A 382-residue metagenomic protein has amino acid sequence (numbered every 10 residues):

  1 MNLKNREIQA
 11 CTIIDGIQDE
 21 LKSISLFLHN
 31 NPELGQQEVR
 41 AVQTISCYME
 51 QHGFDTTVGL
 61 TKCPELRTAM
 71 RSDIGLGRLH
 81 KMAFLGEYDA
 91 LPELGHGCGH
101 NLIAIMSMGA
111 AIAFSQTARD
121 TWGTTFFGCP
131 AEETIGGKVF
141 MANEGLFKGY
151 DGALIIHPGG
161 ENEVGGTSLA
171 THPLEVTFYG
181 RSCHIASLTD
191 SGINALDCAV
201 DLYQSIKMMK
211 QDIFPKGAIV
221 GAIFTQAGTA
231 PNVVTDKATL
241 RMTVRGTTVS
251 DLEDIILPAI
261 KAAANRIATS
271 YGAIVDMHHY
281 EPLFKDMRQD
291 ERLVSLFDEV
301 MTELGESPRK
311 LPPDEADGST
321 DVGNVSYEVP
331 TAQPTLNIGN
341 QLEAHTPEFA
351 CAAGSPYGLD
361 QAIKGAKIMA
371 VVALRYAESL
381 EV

Functional and structural regions predicted by a protein language model:
N2-K4, S23-F27, Y88-P92, F178-A186 (+3 more regions): A short small-residue
N2-W122: Acidic/His- and Gly-rich active-site-bordering loop/insert found across diverse amide/peptide-bond hydrolases
I14, Q18-L21, V42-S46, S107 (+6 more regions): Hydrophobic face of alpha-helices
I45, M106-F114, G137, A199-I206 (+1 more regions): Buried hydrophobic packing segments
T68-I74, D89-G97, N101-I105, T117-T235 (+3 more regions): Histidine/acidic-residue-rich, glycine-tolerant segments that coordinate divalent metal ions
M82, F127, G152-L154, P330-P334: Hydrophobic/aromatic beta-strand patches that form the interior of the parallel beta-sheet core in alpha/beta enzyme
A83-L85, Y179, Q333-G339: Non-cysteine beta-strand/loop elements that form the S-adenosyl-L-methionine
V200-V382: Metal-dependent amide/peptide-bond hydrolase catalytic core, centered on the "pita-bread" metallohydrolase fold
